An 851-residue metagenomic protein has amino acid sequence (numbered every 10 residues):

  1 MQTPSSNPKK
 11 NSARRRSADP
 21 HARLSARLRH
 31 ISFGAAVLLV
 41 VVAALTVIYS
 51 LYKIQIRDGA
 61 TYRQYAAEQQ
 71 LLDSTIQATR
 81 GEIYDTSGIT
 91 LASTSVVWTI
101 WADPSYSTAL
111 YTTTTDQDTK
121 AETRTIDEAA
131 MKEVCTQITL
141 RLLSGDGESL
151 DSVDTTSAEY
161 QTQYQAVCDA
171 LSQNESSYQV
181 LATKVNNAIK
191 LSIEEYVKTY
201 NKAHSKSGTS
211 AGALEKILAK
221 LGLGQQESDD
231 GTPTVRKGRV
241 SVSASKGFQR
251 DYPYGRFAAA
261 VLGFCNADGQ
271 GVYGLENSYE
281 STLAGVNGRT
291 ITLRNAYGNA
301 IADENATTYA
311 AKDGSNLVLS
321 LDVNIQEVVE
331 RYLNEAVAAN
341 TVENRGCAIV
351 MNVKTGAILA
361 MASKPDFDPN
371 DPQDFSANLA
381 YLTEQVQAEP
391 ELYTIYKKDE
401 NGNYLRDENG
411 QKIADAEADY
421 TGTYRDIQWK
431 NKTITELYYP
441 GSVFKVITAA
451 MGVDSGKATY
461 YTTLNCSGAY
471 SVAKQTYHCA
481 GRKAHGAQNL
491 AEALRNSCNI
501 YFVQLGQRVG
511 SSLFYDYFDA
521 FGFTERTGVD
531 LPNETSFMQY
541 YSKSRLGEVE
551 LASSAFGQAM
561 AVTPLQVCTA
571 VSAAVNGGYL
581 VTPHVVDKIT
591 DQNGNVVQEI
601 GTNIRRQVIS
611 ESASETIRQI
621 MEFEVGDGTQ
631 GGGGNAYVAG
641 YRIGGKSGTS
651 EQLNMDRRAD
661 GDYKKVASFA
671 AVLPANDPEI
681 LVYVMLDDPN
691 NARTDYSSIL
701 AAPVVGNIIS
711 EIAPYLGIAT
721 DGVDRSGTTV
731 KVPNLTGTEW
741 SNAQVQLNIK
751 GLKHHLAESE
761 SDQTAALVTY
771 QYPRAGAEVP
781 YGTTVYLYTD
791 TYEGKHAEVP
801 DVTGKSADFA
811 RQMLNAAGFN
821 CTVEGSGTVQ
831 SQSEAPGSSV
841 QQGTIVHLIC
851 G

Functional and structural regions predicted by a protein language model:
M1-I413, L437, S512-D519, V638-A639 (+4 more regions): Periplasmic/cell-envelope proteins involved in peptidoglycan metabolism and beta-lactam response
I76-T79, T86, S93-V97, S176 (+25 more regions): Extracytoplasmic
A78, T125-K132, T183-N187, G269-Y273 (+14 more regions): Soluble non-cytosolic domains of exported or imported proteins
A92, W98, N295-Y309, K354-V443 (+1 more regions): Beta-lactam-recognizing serine transpeptidase/beta-lactamase-like catalytic domain environment
T139-E148, K198, N266, A284 (+12 more regions): Sec-exported extracytoplasmic/periplasmic mature domains
L150-D169, V342-T355, N465-A469, P532-T535 (+4 more regions): Acidic/histidine-enriched alpha-helical segments
I600, G640, N654, V684-G851: Ligand-recognition elements built from short beta-strands and adjacent flexible loops
